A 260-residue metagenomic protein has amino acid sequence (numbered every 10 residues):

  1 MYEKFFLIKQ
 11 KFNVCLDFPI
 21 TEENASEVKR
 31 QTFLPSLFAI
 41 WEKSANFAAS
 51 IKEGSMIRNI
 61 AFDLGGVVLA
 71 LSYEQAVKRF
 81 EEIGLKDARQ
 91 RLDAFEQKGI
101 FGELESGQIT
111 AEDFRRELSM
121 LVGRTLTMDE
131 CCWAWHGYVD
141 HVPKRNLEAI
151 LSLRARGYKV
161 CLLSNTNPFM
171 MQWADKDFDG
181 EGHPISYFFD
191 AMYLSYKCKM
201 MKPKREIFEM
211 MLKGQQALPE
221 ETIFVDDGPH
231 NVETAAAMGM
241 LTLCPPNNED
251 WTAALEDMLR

Functional and structural regions predicted by a protein language model:
K4, K11, N24, T32 (+1 more regions): Polybasic, lysine-rich low-complexity intrinsically disordered segments
S55-R58, N167-P168, Q172-R260: Asp-based, Mg2+/Mn2+-dependent phosphohydrolase catalytic module
M56-E96, A237-M238: Active-site neighborhood of HAD-like aspartate-dependent phosphohydrolases
D63-G66, G107, L162, M192 (+1 more regions): Generic structural signal for small/hydrophobic residues in well-ordered secondary structure, especially within
F101-C132: A metal-dependent, Asp-based hydrolase signature
M128-F178: Substrate-recognition element of Asp-dependent hydrolases with the DxDx(T/V) motif
